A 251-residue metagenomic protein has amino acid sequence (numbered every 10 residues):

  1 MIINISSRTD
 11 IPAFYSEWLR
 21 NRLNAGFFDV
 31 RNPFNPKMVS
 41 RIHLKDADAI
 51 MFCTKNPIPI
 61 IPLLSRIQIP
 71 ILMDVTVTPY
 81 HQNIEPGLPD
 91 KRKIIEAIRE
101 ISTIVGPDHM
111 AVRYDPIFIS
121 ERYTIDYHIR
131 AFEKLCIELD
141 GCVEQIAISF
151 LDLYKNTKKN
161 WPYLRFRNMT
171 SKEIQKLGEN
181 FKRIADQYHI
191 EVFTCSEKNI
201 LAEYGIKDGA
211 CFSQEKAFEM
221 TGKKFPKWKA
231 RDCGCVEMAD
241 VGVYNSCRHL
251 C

Functional and structural regions predicted by a protein language model:
M1-I84, I98-S102, P107: Conserved Radical SAM active-site core
C53, S149, S171: Catalytic beta/alpha-barrel core
P57-I58, D74-G87, Y114-E121, L153-K155: Conserved radical SAM core fold
I61-L64, I84-P86, E121-H128, N156-P162 (+1 more regions): A short acidic (Asp/Glu
P86-K93, Y123-A131, R165-K176: Alpha-helix N-cap and loop-to-helix initiation/capping positions
K93-N160, N180-S196: Conserved C-terminal portion of the radical SAM core fold that forms the substrate/S-adenosylmethionine-binding
K172-G234: A C-terminal junction/extension of Radical SAM enzymes
A239-C251: Local cysteine-cluster metal-coordination motifs and their immediate loop/turn environment, predominantly Fe-S cluster
